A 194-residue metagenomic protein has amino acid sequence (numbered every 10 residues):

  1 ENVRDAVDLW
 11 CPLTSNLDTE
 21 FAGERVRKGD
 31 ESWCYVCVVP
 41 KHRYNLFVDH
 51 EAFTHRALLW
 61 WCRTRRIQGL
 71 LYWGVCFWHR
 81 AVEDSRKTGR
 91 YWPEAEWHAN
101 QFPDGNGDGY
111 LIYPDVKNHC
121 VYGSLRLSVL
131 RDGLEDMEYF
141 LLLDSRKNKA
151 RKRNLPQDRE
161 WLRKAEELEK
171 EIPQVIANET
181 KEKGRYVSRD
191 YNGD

Functional and structural regions predicted by a protein language model:
E1, D84-D194: Catalytic domains of carbohydrate-active enzymes that cleave complex glycans
E1-D84: Catalytic-core regions of glycoside hydrolase
